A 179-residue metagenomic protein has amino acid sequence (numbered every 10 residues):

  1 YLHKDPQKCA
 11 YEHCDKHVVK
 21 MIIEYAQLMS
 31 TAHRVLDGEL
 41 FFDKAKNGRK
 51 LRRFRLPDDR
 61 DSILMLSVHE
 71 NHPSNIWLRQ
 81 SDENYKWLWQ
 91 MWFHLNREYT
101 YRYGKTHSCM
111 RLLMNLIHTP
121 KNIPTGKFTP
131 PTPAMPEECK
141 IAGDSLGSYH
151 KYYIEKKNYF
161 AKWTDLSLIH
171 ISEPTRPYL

Functional and structural regions predicted by a protein language model:
Y1-T100: An N-terminal structural lobe/cap that precedes and organizes the functional/catalytic core across diverse proteins
K86-K121: Charge-dense polyanion-binding interfaces
S108-N158: An amphipathic alpha-helical core segment
I169-L179: Single conserved hydrophobic/aromatic residue that forms the stacking wall/gate of nucleotide- or nucleobase-binding
